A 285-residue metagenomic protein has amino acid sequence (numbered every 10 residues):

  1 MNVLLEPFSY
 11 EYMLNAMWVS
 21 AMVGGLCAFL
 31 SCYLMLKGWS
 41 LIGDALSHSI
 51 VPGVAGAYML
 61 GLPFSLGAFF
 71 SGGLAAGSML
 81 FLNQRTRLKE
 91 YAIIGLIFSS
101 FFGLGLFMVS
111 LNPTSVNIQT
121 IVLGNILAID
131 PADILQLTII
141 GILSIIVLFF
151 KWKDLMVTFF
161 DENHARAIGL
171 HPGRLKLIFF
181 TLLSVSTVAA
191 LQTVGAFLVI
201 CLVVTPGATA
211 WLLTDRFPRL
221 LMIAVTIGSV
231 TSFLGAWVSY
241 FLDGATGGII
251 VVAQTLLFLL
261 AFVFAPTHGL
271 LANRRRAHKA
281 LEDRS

Functional and structural regions predicted by a protein language model:
V3-N15, T86, E90-K153: Transmembrane helix-bundle core of multi-pass membrane transporters and related energy-transducing complexes
A16-V19, S65-G72, Y91, G95 (+3 more regions): Loop-to-transmembrane alpha-helix initiation sites
F29-Y33, G53-G56, G77, F81 (+7 more regions): Alpha-helical transmembrane segments of multipass membrane proteins
C32-T114, W211-M222, F241-L242: Short loop segments and helix-boundary regions at transmembrane helix junctions of multi-pass inner-membrane proteins
S49-M59, L96-M108, A128-I129, P172-K176 (+3 more regions): Small-residue-rich segments of transmembrane alpha-helices in multi-pass membrane proteins, especially helix faces
I134-P206: Helix-loop-helix "hairpin" substructures at the membrane interface of multi-pass membrane proteins
F197-G248: Transmembrane alpha-helical segments in multi-pass inner-membrane proteins
G244-S285: Cytosolic-side transmembrane-helix boundaries in multi-pass membrane proteins
